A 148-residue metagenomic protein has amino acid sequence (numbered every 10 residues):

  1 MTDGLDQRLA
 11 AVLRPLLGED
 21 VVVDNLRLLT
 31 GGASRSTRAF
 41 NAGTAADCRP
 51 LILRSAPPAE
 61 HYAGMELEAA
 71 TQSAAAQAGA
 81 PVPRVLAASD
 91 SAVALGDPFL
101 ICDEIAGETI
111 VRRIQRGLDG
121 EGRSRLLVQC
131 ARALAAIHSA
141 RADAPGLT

Functional and structural regions predicted by a protein language model:
M1-V21: Juxta-kinase regulatory segment immediately upstream of eukaryotic protein kinase catalytic domains
D20-L28: Short secondary-structure junctions
R27-T148: ATP-binding pocket architecture of kinase catalytic cores
